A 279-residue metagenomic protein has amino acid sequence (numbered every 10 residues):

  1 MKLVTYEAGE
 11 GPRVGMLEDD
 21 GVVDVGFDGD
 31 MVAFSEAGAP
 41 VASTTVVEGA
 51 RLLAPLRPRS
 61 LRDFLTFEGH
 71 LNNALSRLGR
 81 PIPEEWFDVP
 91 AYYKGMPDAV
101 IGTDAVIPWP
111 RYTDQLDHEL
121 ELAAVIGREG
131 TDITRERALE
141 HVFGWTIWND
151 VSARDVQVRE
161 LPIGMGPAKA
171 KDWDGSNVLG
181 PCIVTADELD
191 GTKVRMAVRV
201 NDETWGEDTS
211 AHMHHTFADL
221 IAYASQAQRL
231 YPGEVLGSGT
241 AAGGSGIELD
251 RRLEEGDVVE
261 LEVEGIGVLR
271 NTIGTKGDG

Functional and structural regions predicted by a protein language model:
M1-G11, L17-D19, D24-G26, M31-T204 (+1 more regions): Active-site microenvironments in enzyme catalytic cores
T44-V47, R154-G279: Catalytic-pocket segment enriched in acidic/His residues
